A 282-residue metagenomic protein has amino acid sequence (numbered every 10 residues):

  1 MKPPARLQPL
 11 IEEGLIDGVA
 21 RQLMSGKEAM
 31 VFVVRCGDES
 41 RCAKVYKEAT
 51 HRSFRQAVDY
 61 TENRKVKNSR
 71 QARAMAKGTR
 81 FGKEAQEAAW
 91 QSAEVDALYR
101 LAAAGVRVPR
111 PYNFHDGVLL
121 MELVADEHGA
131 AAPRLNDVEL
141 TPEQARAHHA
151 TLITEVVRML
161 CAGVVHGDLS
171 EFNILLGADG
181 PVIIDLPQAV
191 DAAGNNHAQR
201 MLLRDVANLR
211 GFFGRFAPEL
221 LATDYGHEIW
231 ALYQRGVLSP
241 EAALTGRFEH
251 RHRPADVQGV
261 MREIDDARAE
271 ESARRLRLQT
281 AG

Functional and structural regions predicted by a protein language model:
M1-A131, V157, C161: Conserved ATP-binding subdomain of kinase catalytic cores across diverse folds
M1-S25, E143, A147, T151 (+4 more regions): Regulatory N- and C-terminal appendages and interdomain linkers associated with kinase/kinase-like NTP transferase
G37-E48, H128-V138, P142, S170-R215: Catalytic activation segment of kinase domains across protein kinase-like and atypical kinase folds
E84-E87, V138-A145, H149: Short, surface-exposed loop/turn motifs that are enriched in glycine and acidic residues and include a nearby proline
A88-V95, H149, Q199, L203-V206: Amphipathic alpha-helical transducer elements in NTP-driven molecular machines
G117, N173-L176, G226-L232: A glycine-rich phosphate-binding loop feature that marks nucleotide/adenosyl-phosphate handling sites
C161-E171: Catalytic-loop of the protein kinase fold
